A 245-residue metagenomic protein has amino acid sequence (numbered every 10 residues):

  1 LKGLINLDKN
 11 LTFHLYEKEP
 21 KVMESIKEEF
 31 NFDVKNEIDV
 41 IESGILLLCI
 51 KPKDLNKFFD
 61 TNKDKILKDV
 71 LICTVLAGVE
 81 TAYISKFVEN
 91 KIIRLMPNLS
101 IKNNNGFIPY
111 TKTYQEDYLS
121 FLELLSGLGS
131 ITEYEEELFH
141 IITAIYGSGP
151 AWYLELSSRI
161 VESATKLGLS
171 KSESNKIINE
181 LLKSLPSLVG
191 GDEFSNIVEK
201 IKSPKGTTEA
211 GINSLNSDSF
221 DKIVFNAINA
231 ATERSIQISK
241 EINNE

Functional and structural regions predicted by a protein language model:
L1-K2, H14-Y16, P20-K21, S25-F30 (+1 more regions): Rossmann-like NAD(P)(H) cofactor-binding subdomain of soluble oxidoreductases
K2-L7, S163: Rossmann-fold NAD(P)-dependent oxidoreductase module
D8-F13, G129: A generic structural motif
M23, S43, L55, T81 (+8 more regions): A general structural signal for well-ordered alpha-helical segments in protein cores
K51, G147-P150, P204: Glycine-rich beta-strand-to-loop/alpha-helix junction loops that act as flexible
Y83-K91, G106-I142, W152-G191, R234 (+1 more regions): Internal alpha-helical scaffold of NAD(P)-dependent oxidoreductase catalytic cores
I142-A151, V198: A short glycine-threonine-serine/GTX helix/turn-capping micro-motif
K176-N179, K183-E245: NAD(P)-dependent Rossmann-like dehydrogenase/reductase catalytic/cofactor-binding core
